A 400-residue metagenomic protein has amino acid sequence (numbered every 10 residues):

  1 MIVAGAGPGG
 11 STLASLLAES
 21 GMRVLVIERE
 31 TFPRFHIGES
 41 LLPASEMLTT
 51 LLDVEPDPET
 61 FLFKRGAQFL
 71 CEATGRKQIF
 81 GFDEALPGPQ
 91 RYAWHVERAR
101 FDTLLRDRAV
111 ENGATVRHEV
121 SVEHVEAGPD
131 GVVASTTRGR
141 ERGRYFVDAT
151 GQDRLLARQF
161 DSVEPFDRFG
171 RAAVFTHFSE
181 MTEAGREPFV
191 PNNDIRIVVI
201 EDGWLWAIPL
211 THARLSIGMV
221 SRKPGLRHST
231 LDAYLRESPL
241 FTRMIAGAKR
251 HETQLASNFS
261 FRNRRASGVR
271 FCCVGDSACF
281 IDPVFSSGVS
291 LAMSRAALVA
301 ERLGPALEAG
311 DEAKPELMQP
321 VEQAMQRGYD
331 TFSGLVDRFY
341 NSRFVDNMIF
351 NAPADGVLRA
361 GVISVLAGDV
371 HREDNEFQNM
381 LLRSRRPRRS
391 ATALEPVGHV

Functional and structural regions predicted by a protein language model:
A4-A6, A18-I37: Glycine-rich FAD pyrophosphate-binding loop
G10-S11: N-terminal Rossmann-fold NAD(P) dinucleotide-binding loop
S20, R108-T242: Predominantly flavin-linked oxidoreductase catalytic cores and closely associated redox partners
I27, G38, V147, G275 (+1 more regions): Active-site flanking residues adjacent to catalytic metal/cofactor-binding acidic residues
E30-L52: Conserved N-terminal glycine-rich FAD pyrophosphate-binding loop of Rossmann-like flavoproteins
T50-F101: A conserved beta-strand/loop capping segment in the N-terminal third of enzymes that catalyze redox or closely related
K223-Q319: FAD/FMN-dependent oxidoreductases across multiple families
E301-V400: C-terminal helical "tail/cap" subdomain of flavin- and related membrane-associated enzymes
